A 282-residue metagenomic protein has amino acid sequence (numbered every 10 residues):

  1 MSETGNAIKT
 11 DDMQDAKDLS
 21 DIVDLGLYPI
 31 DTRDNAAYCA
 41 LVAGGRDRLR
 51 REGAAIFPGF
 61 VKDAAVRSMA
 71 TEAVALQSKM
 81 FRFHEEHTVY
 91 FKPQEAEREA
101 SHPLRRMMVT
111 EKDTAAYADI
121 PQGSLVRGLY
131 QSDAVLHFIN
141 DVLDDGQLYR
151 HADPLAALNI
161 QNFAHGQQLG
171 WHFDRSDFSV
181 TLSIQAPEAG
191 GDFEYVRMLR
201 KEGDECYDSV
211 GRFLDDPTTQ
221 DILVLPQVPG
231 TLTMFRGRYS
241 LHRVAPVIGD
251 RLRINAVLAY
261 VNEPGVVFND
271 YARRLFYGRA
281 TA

Functional and structural regions predicted by a protein language model:
M1-R51, A280-A282: Fe(II)/2-oxoglutarate
R46, V66-R67, L136, F178: Short functional linear motifs
R48-I56, Y117-G123: Glycine-/proline-rich flexible loop or hinge segments
A55-V61, P226: Short amphipathic
V61, S68, E72-L76, M80 (+1 more regions): Signature of the catalytic double-stranded beta-helix
A70-T71, A75-A96, V196: Short, solvent-exposed beta-strand-terminating loops
A118-R127, L136-L232: Catalytic core of non-heme Fe(II) oxygenases with the double-stranded beta-helix
D192-A282: Catalytic core of Fe(II)/2-oxoglutarate
